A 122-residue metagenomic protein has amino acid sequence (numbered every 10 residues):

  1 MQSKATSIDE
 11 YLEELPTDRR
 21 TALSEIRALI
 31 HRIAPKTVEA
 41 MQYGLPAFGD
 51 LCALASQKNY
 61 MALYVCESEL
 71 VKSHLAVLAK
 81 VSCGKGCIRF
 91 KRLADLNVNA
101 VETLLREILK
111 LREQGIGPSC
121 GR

Functional and structural regions predicted by a protein language model:
M1-R122: Charge-dense, helix-prone N-terminal extensions
